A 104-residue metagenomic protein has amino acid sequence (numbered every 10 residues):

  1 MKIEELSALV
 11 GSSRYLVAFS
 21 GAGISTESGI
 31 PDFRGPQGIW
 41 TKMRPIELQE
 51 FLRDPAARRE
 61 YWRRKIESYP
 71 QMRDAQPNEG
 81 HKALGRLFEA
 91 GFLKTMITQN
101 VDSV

Functional and structural regions predicted by a protein language model:
M1-V104: Conserved catalytic core of sirtuin-type NAD+-dependent deacylases
